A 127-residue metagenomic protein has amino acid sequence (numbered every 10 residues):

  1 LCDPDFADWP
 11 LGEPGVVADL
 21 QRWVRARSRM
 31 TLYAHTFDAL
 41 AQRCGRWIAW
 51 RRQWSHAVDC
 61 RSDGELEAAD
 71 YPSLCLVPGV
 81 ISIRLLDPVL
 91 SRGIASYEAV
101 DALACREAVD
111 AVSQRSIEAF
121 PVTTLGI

Functional and structural regions predicted by a protein language model:
L1-L32: PLD-like (HKD) phosphodiesterase/transphosphatidyltransferase domain
D8-W9, L40-A41, I83-R84, S91: Short catalytic/ligand-binding loop motif for oxyanion handling, primarily in non-cytosolic enzymes, centered on
E13-V16, R43, C105: Amphipathic coiled-coil/heptad-repeat helices and related helical stalk/stem segments that mediate oligomerization
D19-W23, W50-R51, V112: Hydrophobic helix-cap positions at the C-terminus of alpha-helices in RecA-like/P-loop ATPase nucleotide-binding cores
R29-M30, A57, E118: A general structural signal for well-ordered secondary-structure junctions
Y33-P78: HKD-type phospholipase D/PLD-like phosphodiesterase module
D59-R106: HKD (HxKxxxxD) catalytic microenvironment of the phospholipase D
A108-I127: Charged phosphate-binding loop/patch that engages nucleotide di/tri-phosphates or the phosphate backbone of nucleic
